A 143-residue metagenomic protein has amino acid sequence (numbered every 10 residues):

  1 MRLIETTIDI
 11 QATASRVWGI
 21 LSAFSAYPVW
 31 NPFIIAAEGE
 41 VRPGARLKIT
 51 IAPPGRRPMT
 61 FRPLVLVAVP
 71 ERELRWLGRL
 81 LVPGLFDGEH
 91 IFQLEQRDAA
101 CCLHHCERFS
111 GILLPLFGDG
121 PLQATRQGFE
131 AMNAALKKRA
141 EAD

Functional and structural regions predicted by a protein language model:
M1-R42: Hydrophobic ligand-binding cavity/cleft-lining segments
T6-I8, F61-V67, G88-Q96: Hydrophobic/aromatic beta-strand elements that line small-molecule binding cavities or substrate pockets in beta-rich
D9-T13, T50-A52, E95-R97, C106-S110: Solvent-exposed residues in well-ordered beta-strands and their adjoining turns, especially edge/terminal strands
E38-P83, R97, A134-D143: Glycine-rich portal/gate segments that line the openings of hydrophobic small-molecule binding cavities
P58-T60, L85-E89, L113-D119: A short, polar/proline- and glycine-enriched secondary-structure boundary/capping micro-motif
P63, W76, H90, H104-E107: Polar/charged side chains located within well-ordered beta-strands of beta-rich proteins
C102, R108-D143: A conserved amphipathic terminal alpha-helix motif
